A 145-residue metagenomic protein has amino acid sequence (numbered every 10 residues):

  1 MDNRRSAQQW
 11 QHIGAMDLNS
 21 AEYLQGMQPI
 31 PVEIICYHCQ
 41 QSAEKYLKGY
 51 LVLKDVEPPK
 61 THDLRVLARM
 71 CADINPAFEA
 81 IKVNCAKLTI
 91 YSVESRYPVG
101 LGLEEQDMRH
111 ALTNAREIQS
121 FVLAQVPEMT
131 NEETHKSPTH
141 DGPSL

Functional and structural regions predicted by a protein language model:
M1-L145: Terminal alpha-helical segments
